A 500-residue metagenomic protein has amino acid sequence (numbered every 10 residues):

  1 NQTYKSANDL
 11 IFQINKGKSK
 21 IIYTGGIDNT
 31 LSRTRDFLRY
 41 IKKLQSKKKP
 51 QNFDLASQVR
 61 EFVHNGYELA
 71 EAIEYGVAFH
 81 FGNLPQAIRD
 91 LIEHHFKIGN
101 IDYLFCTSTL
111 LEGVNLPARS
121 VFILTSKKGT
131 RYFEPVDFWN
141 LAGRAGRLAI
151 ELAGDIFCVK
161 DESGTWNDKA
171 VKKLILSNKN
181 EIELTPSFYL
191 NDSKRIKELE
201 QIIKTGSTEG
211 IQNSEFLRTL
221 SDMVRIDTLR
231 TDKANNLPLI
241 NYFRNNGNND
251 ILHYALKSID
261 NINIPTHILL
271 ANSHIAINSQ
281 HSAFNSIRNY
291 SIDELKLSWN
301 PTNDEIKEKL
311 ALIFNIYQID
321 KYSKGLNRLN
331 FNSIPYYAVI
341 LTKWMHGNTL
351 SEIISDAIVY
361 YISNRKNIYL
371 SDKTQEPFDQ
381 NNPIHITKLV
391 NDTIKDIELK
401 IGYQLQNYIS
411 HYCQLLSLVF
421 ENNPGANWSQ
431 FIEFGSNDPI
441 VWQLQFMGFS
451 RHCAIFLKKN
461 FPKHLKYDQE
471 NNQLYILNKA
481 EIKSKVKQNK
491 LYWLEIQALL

Functional and structural regions predicted by a protein language model:
N1: Conserved P-loop NTPase catalytic core
Y4-Y103, A118, K128-V136: Conserved C-terminal RecA-like helicase domain
K20, N29-R33, Y242, K463 (+2 more regions): Hydrophobic alpha-helical interaction segments
F105-L110: Ser/Thr-glycine-rich phosphate-binding loops at phosphate-binding pockets of nucleotides, nucleotide cofactors
L116, S120, S126-L176: Conserved segment of the helicase C-terminal RecA-like domain
L152-N245: C-terminal helicase module of SF1/SF2 nucleic-acid helicases/translocases
Q201-N235, Y254-L500: C-terminal accessory/interaction regions of large nucleic acid-associated machines
